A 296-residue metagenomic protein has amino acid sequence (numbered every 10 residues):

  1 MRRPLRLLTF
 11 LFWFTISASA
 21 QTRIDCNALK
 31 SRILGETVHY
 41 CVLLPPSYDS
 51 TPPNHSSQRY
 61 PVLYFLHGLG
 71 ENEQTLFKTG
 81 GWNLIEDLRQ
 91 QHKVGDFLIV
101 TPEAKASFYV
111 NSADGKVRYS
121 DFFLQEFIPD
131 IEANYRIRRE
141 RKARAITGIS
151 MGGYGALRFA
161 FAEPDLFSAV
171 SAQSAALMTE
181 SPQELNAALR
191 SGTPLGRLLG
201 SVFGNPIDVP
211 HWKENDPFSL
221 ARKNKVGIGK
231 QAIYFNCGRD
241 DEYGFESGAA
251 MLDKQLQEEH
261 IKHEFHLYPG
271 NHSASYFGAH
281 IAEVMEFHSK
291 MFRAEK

Functional and structural regions predicted by a protein language model:
R2-W13: Sec-dependent signal peptide recognition, specifically the positively charged N-region followed immediately by
T15-S17: N-terminal signal peptide c-region/cleavage motif recognized by signal peptidases
Q21-K296: Non-catalytic cap/lid and distal C-terminal segments of serine-dependent acyl enzymes
